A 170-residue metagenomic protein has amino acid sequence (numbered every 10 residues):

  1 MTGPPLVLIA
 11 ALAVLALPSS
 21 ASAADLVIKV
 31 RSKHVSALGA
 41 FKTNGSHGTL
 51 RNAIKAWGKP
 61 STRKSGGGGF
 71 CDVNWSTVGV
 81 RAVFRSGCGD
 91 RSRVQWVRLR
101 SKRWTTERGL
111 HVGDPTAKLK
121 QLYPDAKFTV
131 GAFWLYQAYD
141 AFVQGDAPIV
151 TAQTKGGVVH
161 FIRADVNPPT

Functional and structural regions predicted by a protein language model:
M1-V7: Bacterial N-terminal signal peptides that target proteins for export
V7-A16: Bacterial N-terminal signal peptides
L17-Y136, F142, D146, T151-T170: Short helix/turn-capping signatures at newly exposed starts of structured segments
